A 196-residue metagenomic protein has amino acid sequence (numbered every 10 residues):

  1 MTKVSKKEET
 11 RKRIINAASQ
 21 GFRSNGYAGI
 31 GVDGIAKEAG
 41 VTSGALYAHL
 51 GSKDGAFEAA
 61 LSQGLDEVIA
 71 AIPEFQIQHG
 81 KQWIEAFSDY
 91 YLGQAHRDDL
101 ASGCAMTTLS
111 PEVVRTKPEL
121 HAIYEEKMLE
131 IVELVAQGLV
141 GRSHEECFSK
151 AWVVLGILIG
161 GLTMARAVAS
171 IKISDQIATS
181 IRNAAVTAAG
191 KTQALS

Functional and structural regions predicted by a protein language model:
M1-E9, K191-S196: N-terminal intrinsically disordered/low-complexity leader segments
E9, R13, A17-G55, A59: Helix-turn-helix
I15, E85, M128-A136, R182 (+1 more regions): An amphipathic alpha-helix signature
A59, P73-G103: Hydrophobic alpha-helical connector segments
S62-E67: Short, basic, alpha-helical segments at the C-terminal edge of helix-turn-helix-like DNA-binding modules
W83-A86, D98-E125: Amphipathic alpha-helical segments used for helix-helix packing
Y91, M106-S110, V154-L158: Short alpha-helical scaffolding segments that buttress acidic/His motifs in well-ordered protein cores
P118-E126, L139-S196: Hydrophobic/aromatic-rich alpha-helical bundle segments in the mid-to-C-terminal region
